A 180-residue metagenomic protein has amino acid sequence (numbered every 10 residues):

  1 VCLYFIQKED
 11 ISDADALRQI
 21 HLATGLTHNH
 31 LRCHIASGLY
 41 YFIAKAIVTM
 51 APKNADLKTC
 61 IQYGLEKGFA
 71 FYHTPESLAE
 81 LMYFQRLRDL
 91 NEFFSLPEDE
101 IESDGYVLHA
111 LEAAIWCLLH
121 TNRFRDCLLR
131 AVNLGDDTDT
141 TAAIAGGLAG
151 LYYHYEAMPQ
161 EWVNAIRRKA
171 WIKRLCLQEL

Functional and structural regions predicted by a protein language model:
V1-T121, C127-N133, L148: Amphipathic alpha-helical interface segments
F124-L128, T140, P159-E161: Extended hydrophobic-aromatic, low-complexity segments
L134-G135, R167: Active/binding-pocket-proximal capping segment
T138-G150: Conserved phosphate/anionic-ligand binding catalytic regions in large, soluble enzymes, centered on
L151-L180: Conserved glycine-rich phosphate/nucleotide-binding loop and adjacent Mg2+-coordinating catalytic segment
